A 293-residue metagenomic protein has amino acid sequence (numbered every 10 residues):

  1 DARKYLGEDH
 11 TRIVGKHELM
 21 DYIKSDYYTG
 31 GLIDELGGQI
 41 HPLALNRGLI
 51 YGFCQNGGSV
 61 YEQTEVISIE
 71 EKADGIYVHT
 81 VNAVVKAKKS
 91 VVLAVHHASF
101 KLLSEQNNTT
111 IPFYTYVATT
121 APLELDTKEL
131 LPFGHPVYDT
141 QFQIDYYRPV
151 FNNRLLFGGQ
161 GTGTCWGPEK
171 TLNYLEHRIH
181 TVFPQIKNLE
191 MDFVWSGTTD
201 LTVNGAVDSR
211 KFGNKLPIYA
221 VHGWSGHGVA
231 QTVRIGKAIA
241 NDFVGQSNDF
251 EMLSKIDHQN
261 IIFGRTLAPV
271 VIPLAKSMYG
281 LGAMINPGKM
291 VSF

Functional and structural regions predicted by a protein language model:
D1-V14: Dinucleotide-binding Rossmann-like beta1-alpha1 core, especially the glycine-rich loop that anchors the ADP
T11-G15, S59-Y61, D192-V194: General small-molecule cofactor/ligand-binding pocket signal
E18-D26: Flexible hinge/switch segments at interdomain interfaces of large molecular machines
D26-K89: Helical element adjacent to the flavin cofactor pocket in flavoenzyme catalytic cores
L36, G159-T162, W224-S225: Short, histidine-centered active-site or binding-site loop motifs used for metal coordination, general acid-base
V66-S68, V81-L125, E129-L216: Active-site substrate-recognition segment that forms the wall of the catalytic cavity or substrate channel
C165-G167, L172-M284: C-terminal catalytic lobe of FAD-dependent flavoproteins
A283-F293: Short linear elements at protein peripheries
